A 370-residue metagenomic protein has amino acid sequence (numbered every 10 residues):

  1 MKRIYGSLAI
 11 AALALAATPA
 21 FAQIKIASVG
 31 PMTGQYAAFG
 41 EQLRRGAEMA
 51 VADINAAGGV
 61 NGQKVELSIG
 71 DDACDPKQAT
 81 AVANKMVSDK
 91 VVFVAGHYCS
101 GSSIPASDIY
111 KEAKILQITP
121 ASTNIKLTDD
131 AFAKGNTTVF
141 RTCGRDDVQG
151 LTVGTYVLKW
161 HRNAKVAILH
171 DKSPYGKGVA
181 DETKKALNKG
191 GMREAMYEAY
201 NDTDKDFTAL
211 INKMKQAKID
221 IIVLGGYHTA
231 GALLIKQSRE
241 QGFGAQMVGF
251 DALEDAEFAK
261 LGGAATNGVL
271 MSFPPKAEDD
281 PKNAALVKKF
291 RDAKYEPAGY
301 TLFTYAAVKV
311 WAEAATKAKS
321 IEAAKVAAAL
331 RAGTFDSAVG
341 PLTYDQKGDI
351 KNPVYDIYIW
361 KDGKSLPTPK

Functional and structural regions predicted by a protein language model:
T18-A22: Sec/Tat signal peptide C-region and signal peptidase I cleavage site
A27-G46, G70-K77, Y98-G101, L169-K177 (+2 more regions): Extracytoplasmic "Venus flytrap"
A38-L43, A57-D129, Y200-F207, A232 (+1 more regions): Beta-alpha junction/loop-to-helix N-cap segments that form part of ligand/metal-binding clefts
V60-D72, G135-T138, N188-D202, S272: Short beta-strand elements in bilobed, periplasmic/extracellular small-molecule ligand-binding domains
A79, R141-K165, D206-F207, G231-A232 (+3 more regions): Hydrophobic alpha-helical segments within soluble ligand-binding/sensing domains
S88-M196, Q246-G268: Extracytoplasmic ligand/sensor domains, especially the bilobed periplasmic-binding protein
I235-Y305, K364-T368: Extracellular/periplasmic periplasmic-binding protein-like sensory domains
F290-T301, V310-T368: Segments of small-molecule ligand-sensing domains
